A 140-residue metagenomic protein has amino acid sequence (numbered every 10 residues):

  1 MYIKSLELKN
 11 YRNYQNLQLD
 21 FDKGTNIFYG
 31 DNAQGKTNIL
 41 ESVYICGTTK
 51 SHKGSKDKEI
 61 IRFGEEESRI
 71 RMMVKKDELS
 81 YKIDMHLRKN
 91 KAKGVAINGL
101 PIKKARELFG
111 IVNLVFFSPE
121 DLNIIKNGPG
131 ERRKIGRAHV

Functional and structural regions predicted by a protein language model:
M1-I45: Pre-Walker A-like glycine/lysine-rich segment at the N-terminus of P-loop NTPase domains
T37, I124-I125: Short active-site-adjacent helix-start/loop capping segments
I39, I60, G136: Residue-level signal for inorganic ion chemistry
T48-N123, P129: Nucleotide-state sensing region of NTPase/ATPase domains
I125-K126, G136: Conserved P-loop NTPase architecture
R132-K134: Long, charge-dense, solvent-exposed interaction surfaces that engage phosphate-rich ligands
A138-V140: Conserved small/polar residues in nucleotide/adenosyl-binding loops
